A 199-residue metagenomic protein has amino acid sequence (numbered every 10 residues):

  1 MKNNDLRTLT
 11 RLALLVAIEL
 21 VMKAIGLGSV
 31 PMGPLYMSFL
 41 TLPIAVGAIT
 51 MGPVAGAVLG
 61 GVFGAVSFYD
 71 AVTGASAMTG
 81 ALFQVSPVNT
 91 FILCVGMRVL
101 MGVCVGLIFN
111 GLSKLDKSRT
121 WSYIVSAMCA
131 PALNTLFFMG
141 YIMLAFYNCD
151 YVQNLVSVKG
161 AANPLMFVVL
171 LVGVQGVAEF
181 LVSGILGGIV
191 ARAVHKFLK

Functional and structural regions predicted by a protein language model:
M1-K199: Loop-helix junctions at membrane interfaces
